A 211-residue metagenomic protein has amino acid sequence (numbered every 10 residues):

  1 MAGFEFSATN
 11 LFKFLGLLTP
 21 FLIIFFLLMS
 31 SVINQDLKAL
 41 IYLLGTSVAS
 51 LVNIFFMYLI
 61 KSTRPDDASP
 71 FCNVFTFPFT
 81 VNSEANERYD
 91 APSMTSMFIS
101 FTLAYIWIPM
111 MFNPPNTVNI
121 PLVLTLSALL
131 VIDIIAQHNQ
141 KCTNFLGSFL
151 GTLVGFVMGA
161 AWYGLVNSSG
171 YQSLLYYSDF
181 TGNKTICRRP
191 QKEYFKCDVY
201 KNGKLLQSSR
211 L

Functional and structural regions predicted by a protein language model:
M1-L211: Terminal transmembrane helix and immediately flanking juxtamembrane interfaces of multi-pass membrane proteins
